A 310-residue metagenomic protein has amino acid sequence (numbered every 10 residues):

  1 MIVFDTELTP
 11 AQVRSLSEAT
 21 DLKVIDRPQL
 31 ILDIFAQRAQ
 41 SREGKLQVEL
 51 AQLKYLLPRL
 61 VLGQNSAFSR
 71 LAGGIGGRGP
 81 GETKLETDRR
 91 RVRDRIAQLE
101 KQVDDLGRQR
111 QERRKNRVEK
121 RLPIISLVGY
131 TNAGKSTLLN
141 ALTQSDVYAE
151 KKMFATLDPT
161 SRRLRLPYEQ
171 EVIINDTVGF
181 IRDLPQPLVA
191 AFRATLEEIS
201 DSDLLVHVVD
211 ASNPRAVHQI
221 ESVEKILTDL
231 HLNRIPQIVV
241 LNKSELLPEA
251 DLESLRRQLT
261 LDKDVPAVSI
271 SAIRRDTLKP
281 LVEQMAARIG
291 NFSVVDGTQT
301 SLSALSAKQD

Functional and structural regions predicted by a protein language model:
M1-G73, P80, T87: Switch/coupling subdomain of P-loop NTPase systems
D5-L8, L16-S17, K45, K84 (+8 more regions): Replace "in large, NTP-powered and nucleic-acid-processing enzymes" with "in large, NTP-powered factors and other
E7-P10, Q29-L32, V178-I181, A211-R215 (+2 more regions): Conserved nucleotide-binding/hydrolysis micro-motifs of P-loop NTPases
R38-R42, K84, D146-Y148, V178-V189 (+1 more regions): Flexible beta-alpha connector loops of hexameric P-loop NTPases
K54, P58-A133, L139-N140, P214 (+2 more regions): C-terminal-of-GTPase-core extension/linker across diverse P-loop GTPases
R110, R117-P123, L142-V172, L184-A194 (+2 more regions): Switch I (effector-binding) loop of TRAFAC-class P-loop GTPase G-domains
L188-N213, K225-D229: Inter-motif core of Ras-like GTPase G domains
